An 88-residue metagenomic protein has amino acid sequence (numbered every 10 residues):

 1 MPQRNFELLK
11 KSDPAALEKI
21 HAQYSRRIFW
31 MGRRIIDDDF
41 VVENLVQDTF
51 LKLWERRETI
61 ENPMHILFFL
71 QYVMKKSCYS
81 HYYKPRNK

Functional and structural regions predicted by a protein language model:
M1-R27, R34: N-terminal module of bacterial RNA polymerase sigma factors
Q3-F6, P14-E18, D39, E43 (+2 more regions): Short, structured helix-loop boundary elements
A22-S25, Q47, K75, K84: ATP/adenylate-binding site constellation spanning eukaryotic-like Ser/Thr protein kinases, ABC-transporter
W30, N44-L51, E55, M64-K76: Structural recognition of an alpha-helix C-terminal capping motif at a helix-to-coil junction
T59-E61, V73-K88: Arg/Lys-rich amphipathic alpha helix in sigma70-family domain 2
